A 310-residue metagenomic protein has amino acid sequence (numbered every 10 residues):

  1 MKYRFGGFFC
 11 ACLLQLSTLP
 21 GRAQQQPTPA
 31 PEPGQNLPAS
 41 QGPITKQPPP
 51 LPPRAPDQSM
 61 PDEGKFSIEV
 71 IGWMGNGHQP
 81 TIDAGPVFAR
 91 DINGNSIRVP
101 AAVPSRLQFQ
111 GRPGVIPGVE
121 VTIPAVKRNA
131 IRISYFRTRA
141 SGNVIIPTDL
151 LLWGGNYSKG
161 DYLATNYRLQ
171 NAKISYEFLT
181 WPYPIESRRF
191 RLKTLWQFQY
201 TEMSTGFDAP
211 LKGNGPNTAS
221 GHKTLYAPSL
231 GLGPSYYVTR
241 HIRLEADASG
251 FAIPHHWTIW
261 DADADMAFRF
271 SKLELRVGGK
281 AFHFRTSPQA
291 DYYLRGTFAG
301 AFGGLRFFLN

Functional and structural regions predicted by a protein language model:
Q25-S134, F308-N310: Short glycine/proline- and aromatic-enriched beta-strand/turn motifs that initiate or cap beta-hairpins
P56-G64, V126-R128, G142, P182-R191 (+2 more regions): Short loop/turn motifs that connect adjacent beta-strands in outer-membrane beta-barrel proteins
D62-G64, P113-P117, R168-A172, F190 (+4 more regions): Residues that define the transmembrane beta-barrel architecture of outer-membrane proteins
V70-M74, I133-R137, T194-Y200, P234 (+4 more regions): Transmembrane beta-barrel strands of outer-membrane/channel proteins
H78-G114, R137-N171, E202-L225, I253 (+2 more regions): Extracellular/periplasm-exposed beta-strand and loop segments of Gram-negative cell-envelope proteins, dominated by
V119-I123, I174-F178, W196-F198, L230-Y236 (+3 more regions): Residues on the lipid-exposed face of transmembrane beta-strands in outer-membrane beta-barrel proteins
R191, Y200-D208, G215-F251: Detector for outer-membrane/organellar transmembrane beta-barrel domains, recognizing the amphipathic beta-strand
S249-D261: Solvent-exposed loop/turn segments connecting transmembrane beta-strands in outer-membrane beta-barrel proteins
